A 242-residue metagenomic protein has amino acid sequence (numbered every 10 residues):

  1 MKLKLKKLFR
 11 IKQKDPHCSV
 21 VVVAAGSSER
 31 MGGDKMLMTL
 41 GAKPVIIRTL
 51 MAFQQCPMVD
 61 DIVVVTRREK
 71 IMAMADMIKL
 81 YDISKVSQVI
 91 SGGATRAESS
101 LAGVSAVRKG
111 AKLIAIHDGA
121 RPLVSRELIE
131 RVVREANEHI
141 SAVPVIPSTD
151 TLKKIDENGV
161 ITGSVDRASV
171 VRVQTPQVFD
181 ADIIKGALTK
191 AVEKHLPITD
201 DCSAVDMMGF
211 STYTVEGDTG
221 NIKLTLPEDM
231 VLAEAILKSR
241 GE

Functional and structural regions predicted by a protein language model:
K2-P16, V171-E242: Conserved alpha/beta core of the MobA/IspD/sugar-nucleotide pyrophosphorylase nucleotidyltransferase superfamily
R10-I71: N-terminal glycine-rich phosphate-binding loop and ensuing alpha1 helix
V22, I46, G103, H117-D118 (+3 more regions): Residue-level signal for inorganic ion chemistry
T39, L123, S164, V178 (+1 more regions): Short aromatic/basic micro-patch
M72-M77: Acidic helix N-cap motif at the loop->helix transition within catalytic regions of sugar-transfer enzymes
Y81-A94: Conserved donor nucleotide-binding strand/loop of the catalytic core
A94-E157, Q174: Conserved beta-loop-beta/alpha segment of the NTase-like Rossmann-fold superfamily that binds/positions NTPs
K153-F179: Short, flexible, basic/aromatic active-site loop/helix in glycosyltransferases
